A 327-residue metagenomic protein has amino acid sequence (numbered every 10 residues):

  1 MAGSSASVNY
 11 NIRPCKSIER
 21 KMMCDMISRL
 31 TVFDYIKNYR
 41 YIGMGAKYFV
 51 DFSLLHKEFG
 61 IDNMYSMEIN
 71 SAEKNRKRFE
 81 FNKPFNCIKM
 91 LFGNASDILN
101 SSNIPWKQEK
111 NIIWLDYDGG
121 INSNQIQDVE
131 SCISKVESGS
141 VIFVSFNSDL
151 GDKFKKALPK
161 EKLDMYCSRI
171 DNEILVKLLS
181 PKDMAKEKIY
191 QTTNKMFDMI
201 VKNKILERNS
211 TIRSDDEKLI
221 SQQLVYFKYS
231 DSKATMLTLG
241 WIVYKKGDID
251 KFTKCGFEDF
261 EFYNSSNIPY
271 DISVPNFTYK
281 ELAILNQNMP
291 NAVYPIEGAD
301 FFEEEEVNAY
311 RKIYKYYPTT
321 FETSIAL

Functional and structural regions predicted by a protein language model:
A2-I12, P105, G119-L327: Class I S-adenosyl-L-methionine
A2-N103, G256-D259, Y270-D300, I313 (+1 more regions): SAM cofactor-binding core of SAM-dependent methyltransferases, primarily the Rossmann-like beta-alpha-beta module
I36-N38, I61, Q108-K110, E137-G139: A general structural motif
G43, S66, W114, V141-F146: A structural signal for short, well-ordered beta-strand segments and their strand-loop junctions that often border
D51, E68, D116-D118, D128: Acidic side chains
C87, K110-I112, V141, T238: Beta-strand-rich binding-surface signature of beta-sandwich/beta-barrel folds used to engage anionic ligands
M90, N111-W114, D118: A generic, well-ordered mixed alpha/beta core segment in the N-terminal half of proteins
S101-I112: A short acidic, Gly/Pro-enriched loop at the edge of an enzyme's catalytic core that lines a small-molecule cofactor
